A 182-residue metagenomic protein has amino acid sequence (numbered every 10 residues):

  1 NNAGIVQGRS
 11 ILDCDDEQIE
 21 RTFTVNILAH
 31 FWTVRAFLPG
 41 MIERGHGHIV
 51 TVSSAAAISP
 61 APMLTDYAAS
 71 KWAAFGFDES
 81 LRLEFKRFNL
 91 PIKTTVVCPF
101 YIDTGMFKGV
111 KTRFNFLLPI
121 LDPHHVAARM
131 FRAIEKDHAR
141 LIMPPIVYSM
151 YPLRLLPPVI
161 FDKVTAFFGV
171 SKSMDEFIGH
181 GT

Functional and structural regions predicted by a protein language model:
N2-Q7: Conserved NAD(P)H cofactor-binding loop of Rossmann-fold oxidoreductase domains
S10-I11, D15-E20: Substrate-binding pocket helix/loop in short-chain dehydrogenase/reductase
L12, A61-T65: Active-site loop immediately N-terminal to the catalytic Tyr-X3-Lys motif of short-chain dehydrogenase/reductase
V34, S70: Active-site helix of classical SDR
A36-G45: A short helix-coil junction within the Rossmann-fold of NAD(P)-dependent oxidoreductases
S54: Residue(s) in the substrate-gating loop at a strand-loop-helix junction that position the organic substrate next
E84-V147: SDR active-site lid
